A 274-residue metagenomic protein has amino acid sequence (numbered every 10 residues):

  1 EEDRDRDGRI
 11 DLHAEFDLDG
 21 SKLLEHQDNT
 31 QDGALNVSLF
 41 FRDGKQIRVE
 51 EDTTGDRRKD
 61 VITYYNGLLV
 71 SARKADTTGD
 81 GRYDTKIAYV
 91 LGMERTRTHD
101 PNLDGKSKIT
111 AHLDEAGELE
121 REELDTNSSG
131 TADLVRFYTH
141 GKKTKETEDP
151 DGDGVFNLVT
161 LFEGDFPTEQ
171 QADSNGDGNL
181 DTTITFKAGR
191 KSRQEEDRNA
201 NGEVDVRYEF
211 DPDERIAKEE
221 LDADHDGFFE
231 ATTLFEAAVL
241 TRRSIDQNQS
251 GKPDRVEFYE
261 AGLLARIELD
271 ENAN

Functional and structural regions predicted by a protein language model:
E1-R4, A14, E25-N29, L39 (+16 more regions): Calcium-binding motifs, dominated by EF-hand helix-loop-helix domains
R6-I10, K22, Q31-L35, G55-K59 (+9 more regions): Acidic, glycine-anchored loop motifs typical of Ca2+
H13-L18, S38-D43, I62-G67, K86-L91 (+7 more regions): Aromatic-rich beta-strand edge motifs centered on tyrosine
K22, K45, K59, K74 (+7 more regions): Context-gated lysine
T160-F162, N175-G176, L180-T241, N248-Q249: Eukaryotic tandem repeat interaction scaffolds
